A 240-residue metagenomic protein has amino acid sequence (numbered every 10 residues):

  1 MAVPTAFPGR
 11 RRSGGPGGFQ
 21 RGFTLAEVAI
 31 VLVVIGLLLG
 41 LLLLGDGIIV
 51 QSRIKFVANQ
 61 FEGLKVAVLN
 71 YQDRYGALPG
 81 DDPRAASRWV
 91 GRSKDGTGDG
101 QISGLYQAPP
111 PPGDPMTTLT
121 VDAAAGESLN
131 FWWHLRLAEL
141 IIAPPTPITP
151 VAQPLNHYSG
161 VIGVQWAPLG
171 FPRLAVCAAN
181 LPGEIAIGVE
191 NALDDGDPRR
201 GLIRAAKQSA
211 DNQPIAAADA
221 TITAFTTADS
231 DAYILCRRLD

Functional and structural regions predicted by a protein language model:
M1-F23: N-terminal leader/signal peptides at the extreme start of proteins
G15-V50, F56, Q60-G63: N-terminal single-pass transmembrane signal-anchor helix
E62, V66-S87, I141-I142: Alpha-helix exit/C-cap motif
D81-D240: Low-complexity, acidic interaction segments enriched in glycine
